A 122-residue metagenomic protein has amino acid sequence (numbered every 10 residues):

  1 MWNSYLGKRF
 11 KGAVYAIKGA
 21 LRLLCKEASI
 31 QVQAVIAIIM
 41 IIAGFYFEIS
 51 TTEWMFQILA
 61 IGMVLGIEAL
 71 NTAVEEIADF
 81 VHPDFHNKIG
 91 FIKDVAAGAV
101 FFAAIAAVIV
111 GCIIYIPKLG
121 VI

Functional and structural regions predicted by a protein language model:
M1-L70, V81, F85-N87, F91-K93 (+1 more regions): Hydrophobic alpha-helical transmembrane segments
N71-E76: Short helical (or helix-break) motifs at transmembrane helix termini and adjacent helical loops in multi-pass membrane
